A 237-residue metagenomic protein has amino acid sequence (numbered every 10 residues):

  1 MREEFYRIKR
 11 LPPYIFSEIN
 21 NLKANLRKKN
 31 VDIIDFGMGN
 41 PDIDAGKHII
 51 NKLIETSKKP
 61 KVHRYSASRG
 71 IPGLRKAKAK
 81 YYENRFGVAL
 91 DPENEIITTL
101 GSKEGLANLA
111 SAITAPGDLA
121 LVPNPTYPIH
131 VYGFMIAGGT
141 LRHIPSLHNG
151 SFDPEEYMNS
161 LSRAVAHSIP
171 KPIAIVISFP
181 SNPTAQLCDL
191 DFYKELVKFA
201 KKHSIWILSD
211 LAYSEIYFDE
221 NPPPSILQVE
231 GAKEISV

Functional and structural regions predicted by a protein language model:
R2-G101, N108: N-terminal small-domain helix-loop-helix segment of the aminotransferase-like
L26-K29, A137, K202-H203: Helix C-cap/helix->beta junction micro-motif
L90-I96, P116-L119, K233-S236: Short acidic capping loops at alpha-helix termini that bridge into adjacent secondary structure
A112-F134, N159-S162: Conserved PLP-anchoring active-site segment centered on the Schiff-base-forming lysine
D118, G139, K202-I205, A232-E234: A short helix->loop->beta-strand "cap" motif at the edges of active sites that frequently abuts
V122, H143, I207-S209: Hydrophobic residues in well-ordered beta-strands that form the structural core
H148-E220: Active-site phosphate-binding strand-loop segment of PLP-dependent enzymes
P222-V237: Conserved active-site segment immediately N-terminal to the catalytic lysine that forms the internal aldimine
